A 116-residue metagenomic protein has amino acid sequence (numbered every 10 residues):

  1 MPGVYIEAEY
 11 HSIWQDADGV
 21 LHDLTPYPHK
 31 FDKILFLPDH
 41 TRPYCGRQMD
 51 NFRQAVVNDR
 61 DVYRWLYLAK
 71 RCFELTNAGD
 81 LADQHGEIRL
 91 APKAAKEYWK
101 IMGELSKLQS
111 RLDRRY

Functional and structural regions predicted by a protein language model:
M1-Y116: A structural boundary/capping signal
